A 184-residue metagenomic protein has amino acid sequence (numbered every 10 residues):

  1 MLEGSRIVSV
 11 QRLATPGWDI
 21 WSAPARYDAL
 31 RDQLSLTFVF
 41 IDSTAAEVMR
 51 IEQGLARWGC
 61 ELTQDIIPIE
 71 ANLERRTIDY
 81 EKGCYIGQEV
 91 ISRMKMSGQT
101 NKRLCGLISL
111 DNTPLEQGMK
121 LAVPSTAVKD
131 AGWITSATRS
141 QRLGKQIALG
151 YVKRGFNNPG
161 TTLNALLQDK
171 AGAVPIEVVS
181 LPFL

Functional and structural regions predicted by a protein language model:
M1-I108, L115, S125, D130: Glycine-rich, acidic
I66, N72-I78, C84-Q88, S92-L184: Glycine-rich, small/acidic residue-mixed loop/short-helix segments
